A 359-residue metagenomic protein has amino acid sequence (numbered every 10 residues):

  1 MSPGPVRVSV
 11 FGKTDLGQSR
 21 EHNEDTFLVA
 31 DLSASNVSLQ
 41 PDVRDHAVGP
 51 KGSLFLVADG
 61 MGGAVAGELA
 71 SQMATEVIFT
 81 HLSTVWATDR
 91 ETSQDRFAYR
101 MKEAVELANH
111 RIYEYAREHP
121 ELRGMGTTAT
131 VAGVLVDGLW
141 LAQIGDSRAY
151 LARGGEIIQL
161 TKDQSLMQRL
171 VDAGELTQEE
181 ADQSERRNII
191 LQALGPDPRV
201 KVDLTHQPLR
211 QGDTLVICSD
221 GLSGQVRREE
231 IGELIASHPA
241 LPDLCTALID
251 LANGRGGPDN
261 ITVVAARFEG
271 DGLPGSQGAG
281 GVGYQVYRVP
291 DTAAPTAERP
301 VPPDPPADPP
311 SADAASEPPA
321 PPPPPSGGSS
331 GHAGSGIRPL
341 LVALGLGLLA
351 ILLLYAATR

Functional and structural regions predicted by a protein language model:
M1-R359: PP2C/PPM-type serine/threonine phosphatase catalytic domain
